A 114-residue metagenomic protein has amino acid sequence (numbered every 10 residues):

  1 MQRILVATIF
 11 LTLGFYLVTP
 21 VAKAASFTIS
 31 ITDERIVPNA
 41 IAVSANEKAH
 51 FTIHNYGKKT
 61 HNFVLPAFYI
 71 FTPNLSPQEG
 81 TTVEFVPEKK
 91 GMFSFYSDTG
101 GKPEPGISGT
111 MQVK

Functional and structural regions predicted by a protein language model:
A7-Y16: Bacterial N-terminal signal peptides
F15-A24: Bacterial Sec-dependent signal peptides at the C-terminal "C-region" and cleavage site
K23-K48: N-terminal edge beta-strand
F27-T28, S76-K114: Extracellular/periplasmic metallocenter environments
N39-I41, I70-L75, E84: Beta-strand-rich interaction surfaces with strong enrichment in secreted/lumenal proteins
A49, K59-H61, G91: Short beta-strand/loop motifs in extracellular/secreted proteins, especially within beta-sandwich accessory domains
I53-N55: Asparagine-centered strand-capping/turn motif at beta-strand->loop junctions
H61-A67: Change to "...patches in solvent-exposed regions of secreted, membrane-anchored, or virion-exposed structural
